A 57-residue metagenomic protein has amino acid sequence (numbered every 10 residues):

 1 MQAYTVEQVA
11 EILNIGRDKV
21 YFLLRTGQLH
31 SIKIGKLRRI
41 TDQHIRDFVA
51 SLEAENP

Functional and structural regions predicted by a protein language model:
M1-D18, S51: Polyanion-binding surface elements
A3-V6, R39, P57: Acidic, Ser/Pro/Thr-rich low-complexity regulatory regions and the short amphipathic helical interaction modules they
N14-L37: Major-groove DNA-recognition helix of helix-turn-helix-type DNA-binding domains
I45-P57: A short, Lys/Arg-enriched interface patch at domain edges and termini
